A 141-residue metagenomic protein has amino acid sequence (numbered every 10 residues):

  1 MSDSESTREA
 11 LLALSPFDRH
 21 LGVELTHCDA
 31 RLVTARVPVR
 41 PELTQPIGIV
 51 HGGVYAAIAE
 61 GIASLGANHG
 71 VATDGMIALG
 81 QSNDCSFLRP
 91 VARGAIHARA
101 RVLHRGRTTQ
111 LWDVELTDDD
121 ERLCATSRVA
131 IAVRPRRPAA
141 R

Functional and structural regions predicted by a protein language model:
M1-R141: Terminal targeting signals and extreme-terminal segments of soluble enzymes
